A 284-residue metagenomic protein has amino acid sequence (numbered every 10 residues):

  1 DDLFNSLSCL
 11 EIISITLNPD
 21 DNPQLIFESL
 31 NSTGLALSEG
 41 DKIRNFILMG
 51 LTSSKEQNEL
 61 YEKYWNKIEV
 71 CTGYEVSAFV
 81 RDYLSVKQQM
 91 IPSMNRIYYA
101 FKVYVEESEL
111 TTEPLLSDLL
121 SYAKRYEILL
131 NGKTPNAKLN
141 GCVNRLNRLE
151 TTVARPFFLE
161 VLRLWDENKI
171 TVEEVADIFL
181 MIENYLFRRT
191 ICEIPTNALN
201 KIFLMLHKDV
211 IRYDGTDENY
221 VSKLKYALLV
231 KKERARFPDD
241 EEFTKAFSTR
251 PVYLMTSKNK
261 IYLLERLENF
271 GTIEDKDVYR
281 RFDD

Functional and structural regions predicted by a protein language model:
D1-D2, E11-I12: Long, basic N-terminal domains or extensions that often function in RNA/ssDNA interaction or organelle/cellular
D20-P23, G34: Flexible loop/turn segments at secondary-structure boundaries
S38-K260: A cross-family structural signal marking well-folded subdomains
K258, L263-R266, F270: Soluble regions of membrane-associated proteins that transit the secretory/organelle pathway
K276-D284: Histidine-centered nuclease catalytic patch
